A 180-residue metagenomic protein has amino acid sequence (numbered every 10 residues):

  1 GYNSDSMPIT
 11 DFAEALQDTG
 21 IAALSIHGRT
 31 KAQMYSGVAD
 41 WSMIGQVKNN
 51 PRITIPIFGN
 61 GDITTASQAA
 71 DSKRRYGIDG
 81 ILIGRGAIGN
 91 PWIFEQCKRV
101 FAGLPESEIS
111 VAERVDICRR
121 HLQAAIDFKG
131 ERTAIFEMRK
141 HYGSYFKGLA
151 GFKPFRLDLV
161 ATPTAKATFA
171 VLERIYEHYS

Functional and structural regions predicted by a protein language model:
Y2-S4: Eukaryote-skewed repeat-based solenoidal scaffolds used as protein-protein interaction platforms, primarily
S6-A23, Y35, S42, Q46-G59 (+1 more regions): Alpha/beta catalytic cores of nucleotide-metabolism and tRNA/nucleoside-modifying enzymes
G28-Y35: Glycine-rich, proline-tolerant flexible connector loops at the mouths of alpha/beta enzymes
